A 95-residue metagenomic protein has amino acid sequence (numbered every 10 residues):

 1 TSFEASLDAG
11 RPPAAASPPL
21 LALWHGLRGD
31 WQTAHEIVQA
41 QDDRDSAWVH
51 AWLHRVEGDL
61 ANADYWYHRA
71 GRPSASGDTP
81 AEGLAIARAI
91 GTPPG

Functional and structural regions predicted by a protein language model:
E4, P19, W31, I37-Q39 (+1 more regions): Inward-facing hydrophobic residues that define packing positions of alpha-helical scaffold repeats
D8, H35-D42, G71-R72, G91: A conserved position within tetratricopeptide repeats
P12-P18, D42-A47: Generic helix N-cap/helix-start motif at coil->alpha-helix transitions
P19, W48-V49, A81-E82: Alpha-solenoid helical repeat scaffolds
L23-H25, W52-V56: Residue-level signature for tetratricopeptide repeat
D42-R44, V56-G77: TPR/TPR-like (Sel1-like) alpha-helical repeat modules
T79-G95: Terminal, low-structured helical/coil segments at or just beyond the last alpha-helical repeat
